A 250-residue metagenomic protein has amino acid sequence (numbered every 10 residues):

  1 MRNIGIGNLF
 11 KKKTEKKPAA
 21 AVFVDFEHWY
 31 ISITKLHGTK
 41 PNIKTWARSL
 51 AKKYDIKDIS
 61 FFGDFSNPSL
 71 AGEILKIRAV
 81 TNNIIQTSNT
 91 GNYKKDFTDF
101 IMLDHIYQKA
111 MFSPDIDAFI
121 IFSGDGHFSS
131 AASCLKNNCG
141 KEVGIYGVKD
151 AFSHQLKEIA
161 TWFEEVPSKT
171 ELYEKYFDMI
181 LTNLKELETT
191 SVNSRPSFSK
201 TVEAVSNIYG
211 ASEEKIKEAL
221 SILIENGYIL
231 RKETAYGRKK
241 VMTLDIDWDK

Functional and structural regions predicted by a protein language model:
R2-T98, E142: Domain-level signal for Mg2+-assisted phosphodiester chemistry and nucleotide/NA-binding surfaces in nucleic-acid
S32, K57-S60, I116-D117, L187 (+1 more regions): A short, structure-level motif marking secondary-structure boundaries and short turns
K35, F62-G63, I120, T190 (+1 more regions): A generic structural signal for short
L50, L135, V205-S206: Broad structural signal for hydrophobic residues in well-ordered alpha-helices, predominantly aliphatic
N67-T189, N193, I216-K217, Y228: Nuclease catalytic cores that cleave nucleic-acid phosphodiester bonds, predominantly acidic two-metal-ion
L172-K250: N-terminal regulatory modules in eukaryotic regulatory proteins
